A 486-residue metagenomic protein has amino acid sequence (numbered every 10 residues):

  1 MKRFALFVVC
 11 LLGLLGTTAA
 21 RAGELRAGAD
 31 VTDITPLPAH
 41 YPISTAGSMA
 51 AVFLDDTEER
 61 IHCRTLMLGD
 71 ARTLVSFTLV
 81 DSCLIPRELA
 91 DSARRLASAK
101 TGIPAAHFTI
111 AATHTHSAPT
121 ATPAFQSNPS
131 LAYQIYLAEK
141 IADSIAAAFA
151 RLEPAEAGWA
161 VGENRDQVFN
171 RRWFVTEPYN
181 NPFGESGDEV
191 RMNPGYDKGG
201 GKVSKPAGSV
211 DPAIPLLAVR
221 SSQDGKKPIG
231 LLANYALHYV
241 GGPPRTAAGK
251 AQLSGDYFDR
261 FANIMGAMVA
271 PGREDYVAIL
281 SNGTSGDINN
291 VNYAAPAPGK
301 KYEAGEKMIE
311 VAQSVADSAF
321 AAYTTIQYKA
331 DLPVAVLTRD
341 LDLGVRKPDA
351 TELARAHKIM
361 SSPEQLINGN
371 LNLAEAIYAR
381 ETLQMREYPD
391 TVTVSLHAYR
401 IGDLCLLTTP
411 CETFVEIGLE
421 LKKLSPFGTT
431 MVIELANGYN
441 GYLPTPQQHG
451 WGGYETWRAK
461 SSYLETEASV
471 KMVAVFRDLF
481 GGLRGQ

Functional and structural regions predicted by a protein language model:
M1-K2: N-terminal secretory signal peptides that target proteins for export/translocation
A5-G16: Bacterial N-terminal signal peptides
T17-A22: Sec/Tat signal peptide C-region and signal peptidase I cleavage site
G23-A111, T115-Y276, S281-E310, Y323 (+1 more regions): Conserved beta-alpha junction segments in alpha/beta enzyme cores
V315, K329: ATP/nucleoside-binding phosphotransfer catalytic cores, i.e., glycine-rich phosphate-binding loops
